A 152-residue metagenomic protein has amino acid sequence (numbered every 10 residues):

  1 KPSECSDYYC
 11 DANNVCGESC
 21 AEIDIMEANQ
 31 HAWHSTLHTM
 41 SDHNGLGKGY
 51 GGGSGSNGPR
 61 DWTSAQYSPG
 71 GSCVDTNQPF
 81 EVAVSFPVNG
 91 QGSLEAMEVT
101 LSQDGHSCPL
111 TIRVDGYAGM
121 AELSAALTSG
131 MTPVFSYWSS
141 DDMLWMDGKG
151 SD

Functional and structural regions predicted by a protein language model:
K1-D152: GH16 jelly-roll
